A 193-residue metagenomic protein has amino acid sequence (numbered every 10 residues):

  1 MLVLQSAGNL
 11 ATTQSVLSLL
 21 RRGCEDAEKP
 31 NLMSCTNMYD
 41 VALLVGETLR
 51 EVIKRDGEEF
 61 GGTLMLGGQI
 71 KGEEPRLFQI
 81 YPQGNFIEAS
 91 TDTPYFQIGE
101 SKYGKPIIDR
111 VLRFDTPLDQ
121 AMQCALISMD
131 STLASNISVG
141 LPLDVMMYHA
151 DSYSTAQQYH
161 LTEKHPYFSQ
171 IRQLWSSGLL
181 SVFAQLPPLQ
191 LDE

Functional and structural regions predicted by a protein language model:
M1-K54, I98-K105, D109, T116 (+1 more regions): Conserved short S/T/G-enriched processing/targeting/catalytic segments and their helical context
N31-C35, R55-G61, L118-M122, S131-D144 (+1 more regions): Flexible, glycine/charged-enriched surface loops at secondary-structure junctions
T48-I53, G62-L64, E74, M129-L133: Glycine-rich, charged/polar anion/phosphate-binding loops that engage phosphate groups from diverse ligands
G57-G62, G72-P75, S90-T91, P106 (+1 more regions): Short gly/pro-enriched beta-turn/loop segments at secondary-structure junctions
G62-Q69, R76-F78, D144-M147: Short beta-strand scaffold segments in enzyme catalytic cores
P75-R113, D119, C124: Conserved mixed alpha/beta catalytic, RNA-binding, or beta-rich assembly cores of soluble enzyme, regulatory
C124, M146-V182: A hydrophobic, small-residue-rich beta->alpha segment in the mid-to-C-terminal subdomain of diverse proteins
